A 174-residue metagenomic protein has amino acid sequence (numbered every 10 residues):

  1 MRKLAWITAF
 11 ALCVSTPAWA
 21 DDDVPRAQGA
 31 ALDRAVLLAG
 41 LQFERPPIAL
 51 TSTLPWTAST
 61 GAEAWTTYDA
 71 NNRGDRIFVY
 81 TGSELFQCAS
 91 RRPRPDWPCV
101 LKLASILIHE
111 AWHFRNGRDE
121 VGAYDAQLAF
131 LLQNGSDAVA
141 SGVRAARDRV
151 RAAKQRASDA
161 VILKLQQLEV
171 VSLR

Functional and structural regions predicted by a protein language model:
M1-R2: N-terminal secretory signal peptides that target proteins for export/translocation
A5-S15: Bacterial N-terminal signal peptides
P17-D69, R73: A metal-dependent hydrolase signature that marks the N-terminal structural subdomain at the beginning of catalytic folds
T60-L101, F114: Active-site scaffold of zinc-dependent metalloenzymes
L101, S105, Y124: Membrane-embedded glycan transfer/ligation machinery that uses polyprenyl lipid-linked sugar donors/oligosaccharides
S105-G117: Active-site recognition of the HExxH zinc-binding catalytic motif
G117-D159: Post-HExxH zinc-binding segment in Zn-dependent metallohydrolases
A152-R174: Short, low-complexity, Pro/Ser/Thr/Gly-rich segments in the mature regions of secreted, periplasmic
